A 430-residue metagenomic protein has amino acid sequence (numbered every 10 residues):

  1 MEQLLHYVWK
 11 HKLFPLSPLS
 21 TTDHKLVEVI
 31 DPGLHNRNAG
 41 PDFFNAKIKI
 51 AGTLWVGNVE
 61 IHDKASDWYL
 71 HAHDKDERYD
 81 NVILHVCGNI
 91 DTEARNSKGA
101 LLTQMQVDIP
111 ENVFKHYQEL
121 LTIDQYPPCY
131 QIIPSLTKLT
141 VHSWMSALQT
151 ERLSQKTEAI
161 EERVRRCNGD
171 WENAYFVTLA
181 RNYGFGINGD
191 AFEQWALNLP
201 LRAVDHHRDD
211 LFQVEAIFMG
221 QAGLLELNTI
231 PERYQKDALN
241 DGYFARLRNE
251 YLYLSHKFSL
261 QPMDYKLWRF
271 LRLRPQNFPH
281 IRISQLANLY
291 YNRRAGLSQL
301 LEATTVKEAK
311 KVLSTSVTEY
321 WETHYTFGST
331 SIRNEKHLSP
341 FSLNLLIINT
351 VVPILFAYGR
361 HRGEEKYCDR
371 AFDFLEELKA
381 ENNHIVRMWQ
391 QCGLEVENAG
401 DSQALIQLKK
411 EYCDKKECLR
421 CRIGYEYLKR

Functional and structural regions predicted by a protein language model:
M1-Y7: N-terminal "leader" segments that precede or initiate the main folded domain
Y7-S66, Y79: N-terminal ordered "arm"
P32-R37, N45-I50, W68-K75, I90-N96 (+2 more regions): Catalytic micro-motifs at enzyme active sites that drive phosphoryl/nucleotidyl and oxygen chemistry
H62-S66, N89, P110, E426: An acidic- and aromatic-residue-enriched active-site/binding cleft used to recognize and process polar
K64-V86: Mg2+/Mn2+-dependent nuclease catalytic core
D80-V82, V86-W144: Compact, glycine/acidic-enriched structural inserts
Q149-A404, E417: Hydrophobic, aromatic-lined core segments that form the binding pocket/scaffold for planar heteroaromatic ligands
Q403-R430: Cysteine-cluster motifs in flexible loop/terminal segments that predominantly coordinate metals
